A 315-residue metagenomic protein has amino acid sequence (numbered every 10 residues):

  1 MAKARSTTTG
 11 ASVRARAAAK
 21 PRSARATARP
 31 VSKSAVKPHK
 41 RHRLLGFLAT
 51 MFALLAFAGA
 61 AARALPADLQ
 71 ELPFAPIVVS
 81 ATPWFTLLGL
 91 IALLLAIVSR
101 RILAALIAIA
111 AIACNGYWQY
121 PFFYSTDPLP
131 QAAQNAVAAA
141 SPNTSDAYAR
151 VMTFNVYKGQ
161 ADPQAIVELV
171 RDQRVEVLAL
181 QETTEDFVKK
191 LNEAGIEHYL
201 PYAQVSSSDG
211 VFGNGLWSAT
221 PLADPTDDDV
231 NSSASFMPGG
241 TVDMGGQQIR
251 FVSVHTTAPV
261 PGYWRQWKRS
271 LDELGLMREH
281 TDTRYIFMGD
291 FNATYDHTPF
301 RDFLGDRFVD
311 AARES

Functional and structural regions predicted by a protein language model:
M1-R43: N-terminal Lys/Arg-rich, disordered targeting/topogenic segments
S32-M51, I97-A105: N-terminal export and membrane-targeting signals
P38-H39, R43, A56, P76-V78 (+3 more regions): Membrane-proximal helical "anchor" segments flanking the first transmembrane region of inner-membrane enzymes
F47-A96: Membrane-embedded alpha-helical segments of integral membrane proteins
G89, L95-P121, N231-R250, V254-H255: Glycine/proline-rich, flexible active-site/cofactor-binding loop segments that harbor closely spaced acidic
V98, L106-D172: N-terminal signal-anchor transmembrane helix
V151, Y157-R171, L180-S315: Soluble catalytic domains of enzymes that build or remodel membrane lipids, polysaccharides, and related
V175: Internal catalytic or translocation cores that form aromatic/hydrophobic pockets or channels for amphipathic metabolites
